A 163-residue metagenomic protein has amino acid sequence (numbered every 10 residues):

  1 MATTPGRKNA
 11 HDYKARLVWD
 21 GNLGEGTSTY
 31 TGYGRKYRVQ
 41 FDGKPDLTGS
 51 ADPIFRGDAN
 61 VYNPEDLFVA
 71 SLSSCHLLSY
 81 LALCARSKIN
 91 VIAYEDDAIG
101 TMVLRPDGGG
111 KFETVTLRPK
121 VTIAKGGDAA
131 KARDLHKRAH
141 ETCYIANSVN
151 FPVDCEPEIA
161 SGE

Functional and structural regions predicted by a protein language model:
M1-A70, L81-E163: Extended beta-strand/beta-hairpin segments
